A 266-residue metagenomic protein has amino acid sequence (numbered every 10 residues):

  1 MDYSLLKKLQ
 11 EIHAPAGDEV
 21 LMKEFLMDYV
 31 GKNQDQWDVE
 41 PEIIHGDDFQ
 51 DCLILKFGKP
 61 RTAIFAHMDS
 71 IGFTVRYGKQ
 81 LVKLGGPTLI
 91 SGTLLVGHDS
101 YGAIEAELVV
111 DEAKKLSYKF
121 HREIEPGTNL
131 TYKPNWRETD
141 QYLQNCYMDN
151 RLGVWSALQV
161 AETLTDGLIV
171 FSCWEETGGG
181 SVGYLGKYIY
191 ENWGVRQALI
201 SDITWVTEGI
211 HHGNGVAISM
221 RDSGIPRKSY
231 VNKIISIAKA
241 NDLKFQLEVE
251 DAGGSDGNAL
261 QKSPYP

Functional and structural regions predicted by a protein language model:
M1-P266: N-terminal hydrophobic/helix-forming segments and targeting peptides
